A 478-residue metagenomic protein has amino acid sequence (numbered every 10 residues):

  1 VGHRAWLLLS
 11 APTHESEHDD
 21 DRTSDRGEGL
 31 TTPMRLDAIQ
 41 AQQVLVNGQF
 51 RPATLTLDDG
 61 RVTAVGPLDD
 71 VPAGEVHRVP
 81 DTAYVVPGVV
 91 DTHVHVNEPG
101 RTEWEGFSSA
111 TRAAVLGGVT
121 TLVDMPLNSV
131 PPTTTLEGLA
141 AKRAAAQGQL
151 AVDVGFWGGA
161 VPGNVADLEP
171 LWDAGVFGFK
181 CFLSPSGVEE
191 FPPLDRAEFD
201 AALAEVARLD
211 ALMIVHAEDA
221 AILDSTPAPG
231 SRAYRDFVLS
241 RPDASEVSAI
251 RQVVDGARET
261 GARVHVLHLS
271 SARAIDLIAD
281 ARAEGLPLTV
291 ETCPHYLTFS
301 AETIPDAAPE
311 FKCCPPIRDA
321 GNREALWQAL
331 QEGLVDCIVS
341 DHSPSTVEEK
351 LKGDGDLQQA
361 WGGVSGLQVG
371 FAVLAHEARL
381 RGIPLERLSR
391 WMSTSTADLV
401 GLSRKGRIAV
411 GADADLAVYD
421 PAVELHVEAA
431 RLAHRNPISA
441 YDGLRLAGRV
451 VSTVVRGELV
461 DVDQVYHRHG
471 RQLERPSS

Functional and structural regions predicted by a protein language model:
E15-T23: Short, charge-rich patches within N-terminal targeting peptides
M34-D37, Q43-P87: Histidine-rich, glycine-flanked metal-binding segment
Q42, G60, T82, H93 (+14 more regions): Divalent metal-coordination and catalytic microenvironments
Q42, K352, D356, V410-E474: C-terminal cap of metal-dependent C-N hydrolases
A83-Q149: Metal-associated gating/positioning segment near the N- to mid-region
A166-C181, P185-I338: Histidine/acidic residue-rich metal-binding segments in metalloenzymes
R235-R263, E310, E332, D336-I338 (+1 more regions): His/Asp/Glu-enriched, well-ordered alpha-helical/loop segment that forms or immediately abuts the divalent-metal
